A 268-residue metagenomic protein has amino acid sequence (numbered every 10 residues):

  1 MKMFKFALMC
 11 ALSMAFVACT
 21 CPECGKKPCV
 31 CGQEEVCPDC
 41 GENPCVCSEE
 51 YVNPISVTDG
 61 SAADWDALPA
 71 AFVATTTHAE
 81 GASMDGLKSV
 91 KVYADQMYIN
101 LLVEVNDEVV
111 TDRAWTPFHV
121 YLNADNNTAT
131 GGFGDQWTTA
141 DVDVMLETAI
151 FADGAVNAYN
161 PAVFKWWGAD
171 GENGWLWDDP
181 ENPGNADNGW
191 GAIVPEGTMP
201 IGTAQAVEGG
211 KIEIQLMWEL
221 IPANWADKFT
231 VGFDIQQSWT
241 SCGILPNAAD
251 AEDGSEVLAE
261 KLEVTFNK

Functional and structural regions predicted by a protein language model:
M1-A18: Sec-dependent bacterial lipoprotein signal peptides
V17-V52: Bacterial Sec-dependent N-terminal signal peptides
E49-S61, Y121-I150, V207-G209, W218-K268: Acidic/polar low-complexity flexible segments
V57-H78, T111-E208: Extracellular/luminal beta-rich ligand-recognition and adhesion surfaces characterized by aromatic-Gly/Pro-enriched
G60, Y98-D107, V120, G210-W218: Short, well-ordered beta-strand segments enriched in hydrophobic/aromatic residues
H78-Q96: Low-complexity, acidic Ser/Thr/Pro/Gly-rich terminal tails and inter-domain linkers that flank the onset of structured
G81, E108-A114, L220-A226: A short beta-turn/strand-edge loop motif at beta-sheet boundaries
A94-N100, R113-W115: Extended extracellular/luminal ectodomain segments enriched in beta-structured repeat modules
